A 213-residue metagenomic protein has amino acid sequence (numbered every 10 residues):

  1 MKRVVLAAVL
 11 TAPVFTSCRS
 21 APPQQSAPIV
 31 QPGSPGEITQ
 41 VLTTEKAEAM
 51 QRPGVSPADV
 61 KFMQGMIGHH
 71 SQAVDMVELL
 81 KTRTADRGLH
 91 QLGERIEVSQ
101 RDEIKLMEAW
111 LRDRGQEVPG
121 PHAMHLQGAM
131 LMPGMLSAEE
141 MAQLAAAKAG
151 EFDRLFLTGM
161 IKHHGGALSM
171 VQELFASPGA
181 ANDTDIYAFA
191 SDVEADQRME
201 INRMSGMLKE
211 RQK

Functional and structural regions predicted by a protein language model:
M1-L6: Bacterial N-terminal signal peptides that target proteins for export
V14-S17: C-terminal motif of bacterial Sec signal peptides marking the signal peptidase cleavage site
S20-K213: All-alpha RGS (Regulator of G-protein Signaling) helical domain and cognate RGS-like helical scaffolds
